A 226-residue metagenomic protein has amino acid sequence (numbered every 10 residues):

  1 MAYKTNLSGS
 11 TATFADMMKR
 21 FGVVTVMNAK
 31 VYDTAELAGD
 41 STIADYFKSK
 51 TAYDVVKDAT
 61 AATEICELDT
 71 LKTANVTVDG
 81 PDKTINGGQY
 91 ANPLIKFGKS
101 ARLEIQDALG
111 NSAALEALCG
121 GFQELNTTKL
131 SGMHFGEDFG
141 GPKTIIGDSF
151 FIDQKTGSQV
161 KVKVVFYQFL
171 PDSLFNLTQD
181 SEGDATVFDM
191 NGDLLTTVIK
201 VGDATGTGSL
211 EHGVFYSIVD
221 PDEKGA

Functional and structural regions predicted by a protein language model:
M1-L68, A226: Polar/acidic, low-complexity leader/linker segments enriched in S/T/G and N/D
N6-F21, I95-F97, T127-I146, D180-T186: Short, surface-exposed loop and linker segments with low hydrophobicity and enrichment for Pro/Ser/Thr
A62-G88: Glycine-rich, compositionally biased intrinsically disordered regions
G80-N92, N126-S131: Short acidic (Asp/Glu) patches
N92-L115, G183-I199: Oligomerization/assembly interface segments of phage tail-like spikes and tubes
N92-P93, I152, L177-Q179: Beta-strand-rich interaction surfaces with strong enrichment in secreted/lumenal proteins
L115, C119-L170, L174: Short helix-loop boundary/capping segments
K163-A226: Mixed-charge, glycine-accented linear interaction segment located at domain edges/termini
